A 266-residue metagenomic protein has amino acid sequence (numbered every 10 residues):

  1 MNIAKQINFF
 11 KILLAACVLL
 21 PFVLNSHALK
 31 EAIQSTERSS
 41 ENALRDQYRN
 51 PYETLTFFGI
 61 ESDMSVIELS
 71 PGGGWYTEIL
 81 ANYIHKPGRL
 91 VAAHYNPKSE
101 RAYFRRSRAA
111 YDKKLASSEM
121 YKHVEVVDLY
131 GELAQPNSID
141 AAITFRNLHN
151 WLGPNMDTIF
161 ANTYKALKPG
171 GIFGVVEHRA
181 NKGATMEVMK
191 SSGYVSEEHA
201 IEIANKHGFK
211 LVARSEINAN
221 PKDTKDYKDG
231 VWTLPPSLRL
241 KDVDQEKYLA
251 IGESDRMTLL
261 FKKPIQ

Functional and structural regions predicted by a protein language model:
L29-F57: Class I SAM-dependent methyltransferase Rossmann-like catalytic core, especially the SAM/SAH-binding loop
D63-G72: Conserved class I S-adenosyl-L-methionine
I84-H85, W151-L152, L167-P169: Helix-to-beta-strand junctions that scaffold the AdoMet/dcAdoMet cofactor pocket in Class I SAM-dependent enzymes
L133-A142: A short acidic, Gly/Pro-enriched loop at the edge of an enzyme's catalytic core that lines a small-molecule cofactor
D157-P169: A short glycine-rich, Lys/Arg-flanked "PGG" loop and its adjoining helix->strand segment in the class I
G170-H178: Conserved beta-strand signature within the Rossmann-like core of class I S-adenosyl-L-methionine
E187-V212: Conserved Class I S-adenosyl-L-methionine
T224-Q266: Core SAM-dependent methyltransferase catalytic element
